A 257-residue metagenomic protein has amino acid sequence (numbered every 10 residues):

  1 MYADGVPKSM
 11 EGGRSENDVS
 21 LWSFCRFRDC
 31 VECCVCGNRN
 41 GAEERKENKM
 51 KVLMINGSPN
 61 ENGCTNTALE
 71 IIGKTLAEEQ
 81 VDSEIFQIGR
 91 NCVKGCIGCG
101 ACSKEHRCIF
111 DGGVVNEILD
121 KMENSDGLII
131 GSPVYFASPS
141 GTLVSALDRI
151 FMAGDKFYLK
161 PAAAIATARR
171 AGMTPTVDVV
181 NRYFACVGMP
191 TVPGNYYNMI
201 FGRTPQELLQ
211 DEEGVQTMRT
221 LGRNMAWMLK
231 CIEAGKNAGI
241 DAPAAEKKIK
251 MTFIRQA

Functional and structural regions predicted by a protein language model:
Y2-D4, S15-D18, N40: Acidic/polar hotspots within intrinsically disordered regions
C25, C30-C33, N91-M122, K250-R255: Cysteine-cluster motifs in flexible loop/terminal segments that predominantly coordinate metals
G37-K49: Short, Lys/Arg-enriched N-terminal segments with co-localized hydrophobic residues within the first ~10-30 amino acids
K51-E79: N-terminal beta1-alpha1 ligand-phosphate binding loop
D82-N91: A short beta-strand-loop structural module common to alpha/beta enzyme folds
E105-Y196: Helix-loop-strand module that forms the ligand-binding subsite of alpha/beta enzymes
D111, P190-A257: Glycine-rich phosphate/pyrophosphate-binding loop and the adjoining helix
